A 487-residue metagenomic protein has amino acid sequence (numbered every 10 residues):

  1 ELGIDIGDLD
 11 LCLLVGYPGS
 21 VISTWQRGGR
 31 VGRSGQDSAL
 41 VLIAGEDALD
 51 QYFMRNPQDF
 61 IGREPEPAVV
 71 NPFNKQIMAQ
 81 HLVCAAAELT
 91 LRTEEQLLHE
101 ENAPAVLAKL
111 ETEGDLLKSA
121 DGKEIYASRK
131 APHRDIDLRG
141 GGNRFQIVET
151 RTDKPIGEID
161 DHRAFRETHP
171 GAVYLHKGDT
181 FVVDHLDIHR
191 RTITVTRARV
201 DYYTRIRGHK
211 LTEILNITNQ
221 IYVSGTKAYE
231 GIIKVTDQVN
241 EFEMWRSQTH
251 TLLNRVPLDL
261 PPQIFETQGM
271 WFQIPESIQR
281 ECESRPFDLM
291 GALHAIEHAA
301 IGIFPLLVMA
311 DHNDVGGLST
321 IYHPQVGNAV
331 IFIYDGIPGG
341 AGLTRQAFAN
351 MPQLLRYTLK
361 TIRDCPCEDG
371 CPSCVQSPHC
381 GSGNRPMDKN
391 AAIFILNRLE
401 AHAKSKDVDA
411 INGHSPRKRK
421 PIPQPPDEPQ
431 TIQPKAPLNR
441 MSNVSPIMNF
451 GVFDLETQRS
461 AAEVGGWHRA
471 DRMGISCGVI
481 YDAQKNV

Functional and structural regions predicted by a protein language model:
E1-D10, R30-R33, T180-V182: SF2 helicase motor core recognition
G3-D5, S20-T24, S34-Q36, A48-M54: Switch/connector loops and helix/strand junctions flanking conserved nucleotide-binding motifs in nucleotide-processing
L11, G19-V41, L82: Conserved SF2 helicase motif VI
T24-G28, P170-G171, V464: Short beta-alpha junctions and helix-cap segments that line functional grooves
D37-L40, E46-E64, N71, Q76 (+4 more regions): Extended Lys/Arg-rich polyanion-binding regions
N102-L117: Basic amphipathic alpha-helical segments that dock to polyanions
C365, G370-C374: Short cysteine clusters
P437-V487: Conserved RNase H-like, two-metal-ion catalytic cores of nucleic-acid enzymes
